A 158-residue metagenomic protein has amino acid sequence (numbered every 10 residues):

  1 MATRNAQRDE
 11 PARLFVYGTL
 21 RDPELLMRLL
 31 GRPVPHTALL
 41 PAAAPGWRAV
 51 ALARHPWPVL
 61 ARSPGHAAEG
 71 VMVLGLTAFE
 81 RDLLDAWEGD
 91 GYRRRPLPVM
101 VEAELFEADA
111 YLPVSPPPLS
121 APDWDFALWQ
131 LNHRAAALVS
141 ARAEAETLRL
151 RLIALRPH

Functional and structural regions predicted by a protein language model:
A2-H158: Glycine-aromatic micro-motifs
